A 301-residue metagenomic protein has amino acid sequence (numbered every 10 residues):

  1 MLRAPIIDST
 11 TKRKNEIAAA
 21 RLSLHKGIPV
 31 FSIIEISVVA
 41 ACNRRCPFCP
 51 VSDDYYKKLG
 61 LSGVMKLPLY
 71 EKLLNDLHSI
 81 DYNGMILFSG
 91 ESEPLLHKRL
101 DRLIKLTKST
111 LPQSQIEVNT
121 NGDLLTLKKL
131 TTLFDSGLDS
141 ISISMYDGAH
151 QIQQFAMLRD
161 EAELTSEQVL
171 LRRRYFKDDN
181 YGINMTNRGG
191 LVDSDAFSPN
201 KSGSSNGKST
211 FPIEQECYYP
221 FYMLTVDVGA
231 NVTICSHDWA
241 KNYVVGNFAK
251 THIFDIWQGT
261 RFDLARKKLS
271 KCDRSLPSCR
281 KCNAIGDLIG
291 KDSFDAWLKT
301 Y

Functional and structural regions predicted by a protein language model:
M1-S140, A149, I289-Y301: Conserved alpha-helical substructure of the radical SAM core
L2-I7, E16-A18, Y55-K57, M85-L87 (+6 more regions): A generic short-segment signal for beta-strand/edge and adjacent turn/coil regions
I33-E35, S198-Y301: Accessory C-terminal segments flanking Radical SAM cores
L59, L111-S114, I141-M145, S166-V169 (+3 more regions): Glycine-rich loops and low-complexity Gly/Arg-rich segments that provide flexible linkers or classic glycine-based
M85, E117, N184-M185, T225 (+2 more regions): Short, flexible coil/turn micro-motifs enriched in small/turn-prone residues
H97-P220: Conserved AdoMet/S-adenosylmethionine-binding subsite of the radical SAM
